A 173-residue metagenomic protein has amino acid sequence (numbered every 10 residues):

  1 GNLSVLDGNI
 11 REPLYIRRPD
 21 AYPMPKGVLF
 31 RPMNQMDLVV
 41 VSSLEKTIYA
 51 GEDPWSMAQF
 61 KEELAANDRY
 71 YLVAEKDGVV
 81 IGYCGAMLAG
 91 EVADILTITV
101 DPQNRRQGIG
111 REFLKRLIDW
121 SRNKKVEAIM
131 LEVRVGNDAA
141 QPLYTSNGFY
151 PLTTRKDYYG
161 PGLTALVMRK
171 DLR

Functional and structural regions predicted by a protein language model:
G1-G27: Oxyanion-binding and handling regions
P13, R69, L163-V167: Short hydrophobic/aromatic beta-strand or adjacent loop that forms the aromatic wall/cage of a ligand/substrate-binding
P32-L38, S42-Q103, L114-W120, K124 (+2 more regions): Acetyl-CoA-dependent GNAT
D101-Q107, V135-N137: Active-site acidic-Proline motif in GNAT/NAT acetyltransferases
L114, N137-A140, D157-G162: Short glycine/proline-centered loop/turn elements that form peptide/ligand docking sites
M130-E132, T145, Y150-L166: Conserved catalytic-core motifs of GNAT/GCN5-like acyltransferases
